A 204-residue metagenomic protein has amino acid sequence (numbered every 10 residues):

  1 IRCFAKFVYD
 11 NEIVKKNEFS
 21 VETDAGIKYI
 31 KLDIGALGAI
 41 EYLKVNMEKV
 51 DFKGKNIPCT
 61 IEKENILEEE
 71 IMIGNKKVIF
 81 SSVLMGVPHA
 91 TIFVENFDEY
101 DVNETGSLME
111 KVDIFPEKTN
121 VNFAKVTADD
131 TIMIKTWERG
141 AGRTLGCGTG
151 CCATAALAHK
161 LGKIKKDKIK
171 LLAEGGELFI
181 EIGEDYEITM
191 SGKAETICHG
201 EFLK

Functional and structural regions predicted by a protein language model:
R2-L145, A155-K204: Active-site proximal loop and beta-alpha junction motif in alpha/beta enzyme cores
